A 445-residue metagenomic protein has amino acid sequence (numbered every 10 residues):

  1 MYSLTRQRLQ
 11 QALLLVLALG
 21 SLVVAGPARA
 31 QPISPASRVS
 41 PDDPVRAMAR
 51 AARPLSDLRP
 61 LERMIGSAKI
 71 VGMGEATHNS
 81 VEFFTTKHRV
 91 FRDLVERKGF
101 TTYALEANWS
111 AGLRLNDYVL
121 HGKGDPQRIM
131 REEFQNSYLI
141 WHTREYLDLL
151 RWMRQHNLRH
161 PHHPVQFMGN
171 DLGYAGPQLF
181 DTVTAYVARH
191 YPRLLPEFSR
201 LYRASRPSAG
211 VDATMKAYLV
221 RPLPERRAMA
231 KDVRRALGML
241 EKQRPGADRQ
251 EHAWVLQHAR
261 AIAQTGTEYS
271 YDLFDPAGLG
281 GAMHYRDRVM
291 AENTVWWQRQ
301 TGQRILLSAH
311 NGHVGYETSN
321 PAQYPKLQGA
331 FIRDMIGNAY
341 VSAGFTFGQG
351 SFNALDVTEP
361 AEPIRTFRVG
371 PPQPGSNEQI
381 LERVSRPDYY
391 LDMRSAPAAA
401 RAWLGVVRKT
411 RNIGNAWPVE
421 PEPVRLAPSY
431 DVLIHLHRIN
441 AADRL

Functional and structural regions predicted by a protein language model:
M1-L4, L22, L219, A253: Helix-centric, low-specificity signal for extended rod-like, repetitive segments
Y2, G20, I33-A36: Intrinsically disordered, low-complexity segments enriched in Ser/Pro/Gly/Ala and basic residues
Y2-L13: Bacterial N-terminal signal peptides that target proteins for export
A12-V23: Bacterial N-terminal signal peptides
V24-P32: Signal peptide processing junction and immediate N-terminal pro/mature segment of secreted/exported proteins
Q31-L445: Structured catalytic-domain cores with a bias toward divalent-metal coordination
